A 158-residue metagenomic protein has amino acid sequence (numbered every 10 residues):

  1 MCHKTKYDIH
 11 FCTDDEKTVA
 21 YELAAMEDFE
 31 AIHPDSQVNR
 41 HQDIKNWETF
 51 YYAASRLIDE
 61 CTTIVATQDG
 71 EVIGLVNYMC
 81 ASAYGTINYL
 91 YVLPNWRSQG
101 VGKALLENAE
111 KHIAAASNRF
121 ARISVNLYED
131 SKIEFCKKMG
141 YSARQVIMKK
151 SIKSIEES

Functional and structural regions predicted by a protein language model:
K4-M26, A31: A short beta-loop-alpha structural element at the N-terminal edge of CoA-dependent acyl/N-acetyltransferase catalytic
H10, D28-Y52: Conserved GNAT-fold acetyl-CoA-binding loop/helix
T49-I64, T86: A short helix-loop-beta-strand connector motif used in the catalytic cores of GNAT acetyltransferases and, in some
V65, E71-M79, T86: Conserved beta-strand in the GNAT
Y84, I113-N126: Conserved GNAT acetyl-CoA-binding A-motif
W96, G100-N108: Conserved acetyl-CoA pyrophosphate-binding loop and the N-cap/start of the following alpha-helix in GNAT-like
R97, I123-I133, K149-S151: Conserved beta-strand-loop-alpha-helix junction that forms the acyl-donor binding cleft
K103, L127-Q145: Conserved active-site alpha-helix within GNAT-family acetyltransferase domains
